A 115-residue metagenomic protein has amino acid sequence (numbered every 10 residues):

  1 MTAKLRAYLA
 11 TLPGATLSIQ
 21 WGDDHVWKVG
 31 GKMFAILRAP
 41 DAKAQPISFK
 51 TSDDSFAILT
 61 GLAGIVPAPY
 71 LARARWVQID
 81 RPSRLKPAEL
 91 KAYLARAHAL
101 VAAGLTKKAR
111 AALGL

Functional and structural regions predicted by a protein language model:
M1-L115: Charge-dense, helix-prone N-terminal extensions
